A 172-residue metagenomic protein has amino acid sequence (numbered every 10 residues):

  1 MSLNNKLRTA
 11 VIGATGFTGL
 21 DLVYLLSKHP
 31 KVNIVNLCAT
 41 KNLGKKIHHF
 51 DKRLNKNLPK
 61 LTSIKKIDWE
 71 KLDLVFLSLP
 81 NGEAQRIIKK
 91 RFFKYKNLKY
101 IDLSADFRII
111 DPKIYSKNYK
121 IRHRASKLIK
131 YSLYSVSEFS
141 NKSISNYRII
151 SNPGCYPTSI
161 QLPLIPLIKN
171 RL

Functional and structural regions predicted by a protein language model:
S2-L172: N-terminal Rossmann-like NAD(P) cofactor-binding subdomain of oxidoreductases, focused on the glycine-rich
